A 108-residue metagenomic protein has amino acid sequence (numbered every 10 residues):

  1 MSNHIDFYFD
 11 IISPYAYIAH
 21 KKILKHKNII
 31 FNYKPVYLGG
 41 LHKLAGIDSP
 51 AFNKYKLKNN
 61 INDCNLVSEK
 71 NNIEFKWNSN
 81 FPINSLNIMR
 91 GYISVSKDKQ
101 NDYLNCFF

Functional and structural regions predicted by a protein language model:
M1-I23: Local sequence-structure signature of Cys/Sec-based thiol-disulfide redox active-site neighborhoods
Y15-F108: Structural alpha/beta surface segment adjacent to cysteine/selenocysteine redox centers across thiol/disulfide enzymes
